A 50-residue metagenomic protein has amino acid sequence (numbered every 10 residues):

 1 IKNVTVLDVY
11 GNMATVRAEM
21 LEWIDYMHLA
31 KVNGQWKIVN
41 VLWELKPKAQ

Functional and structural regions predicted by a protein language model:
I1-I24: Surface-exposed, charged secondary-structure patches
T15, D25-A49: Short beta-strand edge/turn micro-motifs at domain boundaries
